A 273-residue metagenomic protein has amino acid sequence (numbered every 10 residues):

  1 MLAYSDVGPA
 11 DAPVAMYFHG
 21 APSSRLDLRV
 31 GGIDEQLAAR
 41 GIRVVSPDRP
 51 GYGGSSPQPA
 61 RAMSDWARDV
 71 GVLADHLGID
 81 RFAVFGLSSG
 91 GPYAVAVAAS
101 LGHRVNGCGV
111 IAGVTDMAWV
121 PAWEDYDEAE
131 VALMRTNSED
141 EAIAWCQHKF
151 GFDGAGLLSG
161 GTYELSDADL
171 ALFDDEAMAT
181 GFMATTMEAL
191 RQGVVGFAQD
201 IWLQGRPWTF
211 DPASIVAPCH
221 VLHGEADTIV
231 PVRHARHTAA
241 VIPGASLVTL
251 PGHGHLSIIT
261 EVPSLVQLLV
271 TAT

Functional and structural regions predicted by a protein language model:
A3-G54: Conserved HGGG/HGGXW glycine-rich cap/lid loop of the alpha/beta-hydrolase fold
Y17-S23, S88, G113, G224: Glycine-rich His-Gly loop
D65-A83: Conserved acidic catalytic loop of the alpha/beta-hydrolase fold
R81-E124: Conserved hydrolase catalytic core segment
E128-F210: Alpha/beta-hydrolase
I215, V221-H223, D227: Short beta-strand/loop motif that positions the catalytic acidic residue of the alpha/beta-hydrolase fold
T228-H234: Conserved alpha/beta-hydrolase "acid-adjacent" motif
G244-T273: Catalytic active-site module of serine/aspartate enzymes centered on a nucleophile-bearing elbow/loop
